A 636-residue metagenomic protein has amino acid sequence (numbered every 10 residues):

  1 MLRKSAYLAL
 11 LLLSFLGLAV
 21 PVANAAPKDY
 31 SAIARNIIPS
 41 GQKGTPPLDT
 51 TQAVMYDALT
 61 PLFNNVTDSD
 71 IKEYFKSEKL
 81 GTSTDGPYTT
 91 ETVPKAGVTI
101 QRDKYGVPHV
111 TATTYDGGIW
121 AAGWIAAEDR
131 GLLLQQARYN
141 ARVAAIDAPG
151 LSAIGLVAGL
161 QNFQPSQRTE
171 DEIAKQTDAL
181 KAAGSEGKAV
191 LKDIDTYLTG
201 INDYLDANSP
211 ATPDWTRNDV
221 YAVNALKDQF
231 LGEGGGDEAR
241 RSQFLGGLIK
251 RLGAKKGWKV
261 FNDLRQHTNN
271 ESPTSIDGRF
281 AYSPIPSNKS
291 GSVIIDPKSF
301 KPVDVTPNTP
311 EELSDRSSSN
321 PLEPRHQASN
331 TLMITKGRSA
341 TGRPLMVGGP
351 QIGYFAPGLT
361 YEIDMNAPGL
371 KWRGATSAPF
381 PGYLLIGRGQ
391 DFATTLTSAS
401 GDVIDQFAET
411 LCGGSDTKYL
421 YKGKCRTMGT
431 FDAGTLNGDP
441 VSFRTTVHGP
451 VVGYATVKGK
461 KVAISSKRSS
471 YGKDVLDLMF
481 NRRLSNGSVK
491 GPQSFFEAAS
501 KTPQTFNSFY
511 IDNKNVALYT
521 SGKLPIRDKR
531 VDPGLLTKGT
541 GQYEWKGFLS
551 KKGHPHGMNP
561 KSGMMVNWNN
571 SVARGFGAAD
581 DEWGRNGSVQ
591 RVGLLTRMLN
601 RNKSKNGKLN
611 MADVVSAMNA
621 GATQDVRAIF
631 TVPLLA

Functional and structural regions predicted by a protein language model:
M1-A9: Bacterial N-terminal signal peptides that target proteins for export
A9-G17: Bacterial N-terminal signal peptides
V20-A25: Sec/Tat signal peptide C-region and signal peptidase I cleavage site
A26-L345, P350-G353, P368-L370: Substrate-recognition/specificity elements adjacent to catalytic centers across diverse enzyme folds
G118-G123, E172-K192, S465-R468, M479-N486 (+4 more regions): Second-shell loop/turn segments in exported
G236-E311, G472-P503, F509, M565 (+1 more regions): Ordered core of a single globular domain
A367-P381, G387-F392, L396-G539: Glycine- and hydrophobic-rich flexible loops that cap the catalytic core of alpha/beta enzyme folds
G382, Q504-N602: Hydrophobic alpha-helical segments
